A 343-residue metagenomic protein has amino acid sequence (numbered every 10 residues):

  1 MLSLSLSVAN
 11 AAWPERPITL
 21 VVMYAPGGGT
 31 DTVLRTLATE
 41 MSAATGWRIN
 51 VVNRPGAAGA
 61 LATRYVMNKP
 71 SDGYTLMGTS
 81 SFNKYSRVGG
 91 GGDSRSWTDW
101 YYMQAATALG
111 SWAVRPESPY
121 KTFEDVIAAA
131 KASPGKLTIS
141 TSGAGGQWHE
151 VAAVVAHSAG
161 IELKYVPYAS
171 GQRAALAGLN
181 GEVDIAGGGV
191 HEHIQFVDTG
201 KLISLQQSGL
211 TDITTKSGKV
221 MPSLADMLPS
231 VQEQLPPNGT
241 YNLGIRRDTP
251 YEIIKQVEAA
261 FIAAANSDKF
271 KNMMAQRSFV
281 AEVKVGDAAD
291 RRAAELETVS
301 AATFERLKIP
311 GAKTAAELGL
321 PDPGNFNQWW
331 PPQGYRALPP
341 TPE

Functional and structural regions predicted by a protein language model:
M1-S5: Bacterial N-terminal signal peptides
A11-T98, K136, G160-F196, D268 (+3 more regions): N-terminal (or domain-start) structured segment
I18-L20, G27, V51, V66 (+8 more regions): Residue-level signal for nonpolar/aromatic packing positions in well-ordered secondary structure
T19, N53, T141, I203-S208: Structural signature of the Rossmann-like NAD(P)-dependent dehydrogenase/reductase core
V33, L37, A62, T122-D125 (+2 more regions): Hydrophobic alpha-helical segments typical of transmembrane helices and their membrane-interface/capping positions
M41-A44, Y65-T75, R87-R173, T240-M273: Hinge/capping helix and adjacent helix->loop/strand transition within the periplasmic-binding protein
H193-N266, K271, L320-E343: C-terminal lobe and pocket-closing loops of periplasmic/extracytoplasmic Venus-flytrap solute-binding proteins
G244-I309: Secondary-structure end/capping motifs
